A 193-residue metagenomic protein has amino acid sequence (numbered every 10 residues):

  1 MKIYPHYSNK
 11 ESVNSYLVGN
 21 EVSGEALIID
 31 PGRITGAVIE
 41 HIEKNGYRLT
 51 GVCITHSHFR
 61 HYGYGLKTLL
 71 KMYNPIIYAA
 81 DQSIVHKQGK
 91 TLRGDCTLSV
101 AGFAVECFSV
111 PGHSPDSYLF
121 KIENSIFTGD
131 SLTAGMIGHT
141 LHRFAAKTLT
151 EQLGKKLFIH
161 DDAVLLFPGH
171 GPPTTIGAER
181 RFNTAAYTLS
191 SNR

Functional and structural regions predicted by a protein language model:
M1-N45, L119-G129: Conserved beta-strand hairpin/beta-sheet module of binuclear metal-dependent hydrolase folds, prominently
H6, L92, V110: Hydrophobic residues at beta-strand termini and immediately following loops that shape nucleotide-binding pockets
S8, Q82-I84, L132-T133: Short, acidic/turn-prone active-site loops that include or flank metal/cofactor- and phosphate-binding residues
S12, S23-A26, R33-A104, R181-A185 (+1 more regions): Active-site HxH/HxHxD metal-binding segment of metal-dependent hydrolases
L17, T97-K121: Core dinuclear metal-dependent hydrolase active-site scaffold
V22-S23, R33, F59, G112 (+2 more regions): Short, glycine/acidic-enriched loop or turn micro-motifs at the edges of active sites
I28-I29, T50-H58, Y78-D81, V110-G112 (+2 more regions): Active-site neighborhood of phospho(di)ester-bond hydrolases with catalytic His/Asp-centered motifs
P115-R193: Metallo-beta-lactamase
